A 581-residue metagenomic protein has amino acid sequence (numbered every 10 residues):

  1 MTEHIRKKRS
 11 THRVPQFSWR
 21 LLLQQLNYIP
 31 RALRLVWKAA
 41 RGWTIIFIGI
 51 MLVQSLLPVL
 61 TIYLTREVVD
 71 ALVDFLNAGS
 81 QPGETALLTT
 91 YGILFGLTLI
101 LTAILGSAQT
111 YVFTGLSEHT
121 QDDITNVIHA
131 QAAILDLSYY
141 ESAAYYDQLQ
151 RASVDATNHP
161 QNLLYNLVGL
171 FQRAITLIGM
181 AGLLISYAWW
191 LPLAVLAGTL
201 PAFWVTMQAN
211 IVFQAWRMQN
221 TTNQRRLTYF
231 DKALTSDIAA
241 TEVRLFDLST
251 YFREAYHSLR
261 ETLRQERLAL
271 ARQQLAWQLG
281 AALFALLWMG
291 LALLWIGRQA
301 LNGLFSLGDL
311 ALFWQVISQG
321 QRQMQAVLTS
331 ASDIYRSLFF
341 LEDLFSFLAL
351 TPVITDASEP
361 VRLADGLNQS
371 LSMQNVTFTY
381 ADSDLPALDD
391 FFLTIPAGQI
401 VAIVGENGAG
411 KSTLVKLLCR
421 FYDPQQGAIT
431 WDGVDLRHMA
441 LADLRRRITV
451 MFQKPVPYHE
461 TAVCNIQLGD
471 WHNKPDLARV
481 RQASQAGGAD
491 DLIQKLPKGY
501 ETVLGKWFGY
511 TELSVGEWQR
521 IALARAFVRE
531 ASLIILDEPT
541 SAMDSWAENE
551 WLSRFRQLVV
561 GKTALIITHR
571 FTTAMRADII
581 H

Functional and structural regions predicted by a protein language model:
M1-P58, L76-Y91, Q109-F113, A130 (+6 more regions): Membrane-integrated ABC transporters
R9-F17, V127-N158, M218-E254, S346-S358 (+3 more regions): Short intracellular "coupling" helices and adjacent cytoplasmic loop segments at the cytosolic face of multi-pass
S18, T61-T65, L99-E141, Y145 (+6 more regions): Juxtamembrane helix-loop junctions of ABC transporter transmembrane domains
I29, I62-V69, T125-H129, S142 (+13 more regions): Alpha-helical transmembrane segments of polytopic integral membrane proteins, especially the permease/helical cores
T44-L105, G182-F213, L287-A311: Transmembrane helix-loop-helix hairpins at lipid-water interfaces of multipass membrane proteins, especially the type-1
A132, Y256, M373-N375: Conserved catalytic Walker-motif region of ABC-type ATPase nucleotide-binding domains
L248, A292, F313-L350: Cytosolic ends of transmembrane helices, especially the final helix of ABC transmembrane type-1 domains
V361-H581: ABC-type nucleotide-binding domain
